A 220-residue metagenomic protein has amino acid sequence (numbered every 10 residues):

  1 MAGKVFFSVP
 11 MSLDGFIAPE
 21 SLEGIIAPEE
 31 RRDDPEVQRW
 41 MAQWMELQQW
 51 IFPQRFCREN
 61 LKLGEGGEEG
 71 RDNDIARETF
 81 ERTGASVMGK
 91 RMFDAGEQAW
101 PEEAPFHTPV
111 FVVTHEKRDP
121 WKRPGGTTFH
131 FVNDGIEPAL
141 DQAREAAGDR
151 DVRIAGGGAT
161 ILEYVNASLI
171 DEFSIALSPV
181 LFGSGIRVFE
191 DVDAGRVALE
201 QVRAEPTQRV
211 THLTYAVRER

Functional and structural regions predicted by a protein language model:
M1-R220: Enzymes that bind and transform nitrogen-containing heteroaromatic metabolites
